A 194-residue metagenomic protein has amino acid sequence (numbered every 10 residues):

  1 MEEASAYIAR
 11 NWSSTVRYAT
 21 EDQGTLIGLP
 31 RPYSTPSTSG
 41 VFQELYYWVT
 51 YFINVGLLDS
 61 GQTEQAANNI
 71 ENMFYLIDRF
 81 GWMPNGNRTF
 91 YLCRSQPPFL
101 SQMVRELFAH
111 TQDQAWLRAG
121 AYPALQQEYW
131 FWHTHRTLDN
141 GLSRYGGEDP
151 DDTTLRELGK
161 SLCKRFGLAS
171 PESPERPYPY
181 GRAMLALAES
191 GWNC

Functional and structural regions predicted by a protein language model:
M1-C194: Acidic, mature catalytic/reactive cores of soluble proteins
